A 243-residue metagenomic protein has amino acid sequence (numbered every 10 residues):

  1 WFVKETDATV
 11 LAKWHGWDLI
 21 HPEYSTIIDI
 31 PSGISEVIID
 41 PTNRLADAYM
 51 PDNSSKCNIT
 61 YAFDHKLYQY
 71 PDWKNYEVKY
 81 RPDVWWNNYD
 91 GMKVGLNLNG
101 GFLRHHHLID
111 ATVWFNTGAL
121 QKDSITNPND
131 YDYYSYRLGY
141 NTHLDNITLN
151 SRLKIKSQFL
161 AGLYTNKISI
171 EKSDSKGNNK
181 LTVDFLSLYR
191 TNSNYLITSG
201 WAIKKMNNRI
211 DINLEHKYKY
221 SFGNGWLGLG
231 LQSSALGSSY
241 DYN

Functional and structural regions predicted by a protein language model:
W1, T9-K13, S35, D132-Y136 (+1 more regions): Short, well-ordered strand-loop elements centered on a beta-strand within folded domains, enriched for acidic residues
W1-P41: Beta-strand-rich binding/interaction modules
T6-A8, T26-I30, D40-N146, I155 (+2 more regions): Outer-membrane beta-barrel initiation region
W17, I34, Y140, L163 (+1 more regions): Intrinsically disordered, low-complexity regions
W85-M92, N97, N150-N243: Transmembrane beta-strand segments of outer-membrane beta-barrel domains in Gram-negative and organellar OMPs
